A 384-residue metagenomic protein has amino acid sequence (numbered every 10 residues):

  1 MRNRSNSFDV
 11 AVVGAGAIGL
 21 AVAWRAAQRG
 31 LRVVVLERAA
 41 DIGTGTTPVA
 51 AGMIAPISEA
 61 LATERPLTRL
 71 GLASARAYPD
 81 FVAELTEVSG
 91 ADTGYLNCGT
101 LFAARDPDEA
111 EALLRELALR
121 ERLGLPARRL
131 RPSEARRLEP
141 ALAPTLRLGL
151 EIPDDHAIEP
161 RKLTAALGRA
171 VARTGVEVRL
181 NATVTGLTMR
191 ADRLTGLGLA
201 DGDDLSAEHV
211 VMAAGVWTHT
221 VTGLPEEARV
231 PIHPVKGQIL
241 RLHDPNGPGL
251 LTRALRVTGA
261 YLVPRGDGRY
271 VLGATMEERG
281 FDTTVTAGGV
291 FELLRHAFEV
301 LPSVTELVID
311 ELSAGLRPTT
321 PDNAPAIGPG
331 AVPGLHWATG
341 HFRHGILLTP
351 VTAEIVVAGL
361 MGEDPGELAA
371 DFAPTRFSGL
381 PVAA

Functional and structural regions predicted by a protein language model:
D9-V34: N-terminal Rossmann-like FAD-binding beta1-loop-alpha1 element of flavoenzymes
W24-Q28, R38-A39, G52-I54, A91-L96 (+2 more regions): Active-site substrate-recognition segment that forms the wall of the catalytic cavity or substrate channel
A27-T47: Glycine-rich FAD pyrophosphate-binding loop
G52-E134, H296-F298: Dinucleotide-binding Rossmann-like beta1-alpha1 core, especially the glycine-rich loop that anchors the ADP
R69-L72, A103-A112, L150-R169, T284-G288: Short beta-strand to alpha-helix junction loop
L150-D201, L205-H209: Helical element adjacent to the flavin cofactor pocket in flavoenzyme catalytic cores
P160, L301-A384: C-terminal catalytic lobe of FAD-dependent flavoproteins
